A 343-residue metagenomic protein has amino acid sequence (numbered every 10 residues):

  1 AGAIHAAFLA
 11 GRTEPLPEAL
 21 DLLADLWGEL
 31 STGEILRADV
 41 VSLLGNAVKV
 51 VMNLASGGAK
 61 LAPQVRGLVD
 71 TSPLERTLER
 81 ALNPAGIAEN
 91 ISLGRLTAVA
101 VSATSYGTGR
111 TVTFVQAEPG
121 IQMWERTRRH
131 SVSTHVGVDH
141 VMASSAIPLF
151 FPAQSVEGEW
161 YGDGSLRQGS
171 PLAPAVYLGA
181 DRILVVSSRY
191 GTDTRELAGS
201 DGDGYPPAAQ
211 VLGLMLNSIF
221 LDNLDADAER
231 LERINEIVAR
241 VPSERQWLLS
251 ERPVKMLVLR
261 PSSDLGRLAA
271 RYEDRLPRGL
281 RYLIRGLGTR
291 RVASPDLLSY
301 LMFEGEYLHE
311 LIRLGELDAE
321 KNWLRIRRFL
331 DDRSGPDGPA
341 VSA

Functional and structural regions predicted by a protein language model:
A1-S72, L78, V115-R126, H135-V141 (+4 more regions): Patatin-like phospholipase
I4, G191-T194, G266-R267: Flexible loop/turn segments at secondary-structure boundaries
E18, V69-R76, V132, V136 (+6 more regions): Conserved active-site and cofactor/substrate-binding residues in soluble primary-metabolism enzymes
V65, P73, L78, I237-A343: C-terminal helical/tail subdomains of lipid-metabolizing enzymes
V65-A103, V112: Active-site periphery "cap/insert" segments of enzyme catalytic domains
A85-G86, R167-L172, I237-Q246: Glycine-rich, charged/polar anion/phosphate-binding loops that engage phosphate groups from diverse ligands
S92-V186, G191-L216, A293-M302: Active-site gating loop/helix substructures
L197-I237, G279-Y282: Acidic, Ser/Thr-rich peripheral helices and adjacent loops at domain boundaries
